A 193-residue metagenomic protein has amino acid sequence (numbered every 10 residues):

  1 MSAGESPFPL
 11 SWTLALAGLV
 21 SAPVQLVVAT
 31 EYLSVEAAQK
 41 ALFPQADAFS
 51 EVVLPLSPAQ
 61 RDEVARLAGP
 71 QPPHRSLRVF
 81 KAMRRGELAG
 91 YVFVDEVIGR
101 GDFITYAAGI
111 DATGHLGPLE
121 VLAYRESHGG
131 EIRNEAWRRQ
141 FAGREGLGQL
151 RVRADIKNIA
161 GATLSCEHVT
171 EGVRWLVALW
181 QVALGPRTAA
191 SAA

Functional and structural regions predicted by a protein language model:
M1-F8: N-terminal secretory signal peptides that target proteins for export/translocation
P9-P23: Bacterial N-terminal signal peptides
L26-E167, E171-A193: Flexible, solvent-exposed loop/hinge segments and secondary-structure transition points
